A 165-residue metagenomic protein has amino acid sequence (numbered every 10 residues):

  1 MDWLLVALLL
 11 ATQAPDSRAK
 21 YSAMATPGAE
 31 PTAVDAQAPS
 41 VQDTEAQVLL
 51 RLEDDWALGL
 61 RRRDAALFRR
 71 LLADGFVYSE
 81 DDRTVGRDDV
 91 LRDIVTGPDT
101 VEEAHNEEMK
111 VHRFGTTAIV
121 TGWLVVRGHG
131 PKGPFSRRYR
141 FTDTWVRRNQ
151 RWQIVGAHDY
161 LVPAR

Functional and structural regions predicted by a protein language model:
M1-P15: Sec-dependent N-terminal signal peptides
D16-R70, G75-R165: A beta-strand edge to alpha-helix "cap/lid" segment located at domain peripheries
